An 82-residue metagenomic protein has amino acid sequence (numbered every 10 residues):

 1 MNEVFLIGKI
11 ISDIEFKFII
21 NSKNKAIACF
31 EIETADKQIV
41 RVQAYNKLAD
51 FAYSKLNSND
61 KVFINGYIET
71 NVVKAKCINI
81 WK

Functional and structural regions predicted by a protein language model:
M1-K82: Single-stranded nucleic acid-binding surfaces, predominantly the OB-fold ssDNA-binding core
